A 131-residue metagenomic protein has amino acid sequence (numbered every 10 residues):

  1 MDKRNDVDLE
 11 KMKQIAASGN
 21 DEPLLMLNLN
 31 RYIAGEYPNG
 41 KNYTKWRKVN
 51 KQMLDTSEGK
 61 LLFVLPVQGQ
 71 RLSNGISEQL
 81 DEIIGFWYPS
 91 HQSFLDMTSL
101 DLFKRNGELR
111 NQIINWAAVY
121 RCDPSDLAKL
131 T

Functional and structural regions predicted by a protein language model:
M1-E82, P89-S93, D123-T131: Short S/T/G/P-rich N-terminal loop/turn motif that feeds into the first structured element of a domain
M53, L100-K104, I113: Conserved short hydrophobic interaction patches
E58-L61, L102, A118: Secondary-structure boundary/capping signal
P89-F103: Short amphipathic alpha-helices within nucleic acid-binding modules
E108-T131: Charge-dense polyanion-binding interfaces
